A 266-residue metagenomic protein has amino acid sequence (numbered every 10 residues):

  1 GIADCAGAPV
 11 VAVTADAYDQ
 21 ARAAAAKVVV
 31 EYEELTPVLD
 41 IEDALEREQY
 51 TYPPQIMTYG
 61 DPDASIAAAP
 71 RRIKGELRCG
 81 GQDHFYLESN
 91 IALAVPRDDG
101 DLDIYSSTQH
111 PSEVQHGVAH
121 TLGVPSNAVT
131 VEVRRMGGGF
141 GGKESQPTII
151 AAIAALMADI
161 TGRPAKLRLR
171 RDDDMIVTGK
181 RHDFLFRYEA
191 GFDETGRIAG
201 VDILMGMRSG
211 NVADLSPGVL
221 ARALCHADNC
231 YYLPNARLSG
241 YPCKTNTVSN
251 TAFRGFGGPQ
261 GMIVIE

Functional and structural regions predicted by a protein language model:
G1-E266: Structural alpha/beta core scaffold segments of enzyme domains
